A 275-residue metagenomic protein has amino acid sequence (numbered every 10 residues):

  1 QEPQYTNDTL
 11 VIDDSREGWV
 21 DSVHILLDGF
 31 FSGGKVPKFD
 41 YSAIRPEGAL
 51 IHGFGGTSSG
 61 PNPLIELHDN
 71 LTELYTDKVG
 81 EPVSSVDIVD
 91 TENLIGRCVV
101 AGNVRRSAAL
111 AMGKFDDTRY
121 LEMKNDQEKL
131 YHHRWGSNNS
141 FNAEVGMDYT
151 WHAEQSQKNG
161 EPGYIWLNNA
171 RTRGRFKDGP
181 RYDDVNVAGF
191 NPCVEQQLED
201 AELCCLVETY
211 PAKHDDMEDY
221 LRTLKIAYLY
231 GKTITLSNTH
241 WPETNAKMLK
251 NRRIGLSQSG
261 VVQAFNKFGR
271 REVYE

Functional and structural regions predicted by a protein language model:
Q1-E2, L26, V83-N93: Long, basic N-terminal domains or extensions that often function in RNA/ssDNA interaction or organelle/cellular
Q1-G53, T57-L64, S156-F268: Function-dense linear segments that define catalytic or interfacial modules in macromolecule-processing proteins
V36-K38, K78-D90, G102-A111, I234-L249 (+1 more regions): Flexible, glycine/charged-enriched surface loops at secondary-structure junctions
H52-G56, N70, L74-D77: E2/UBC-UEV (E2-variant) core
S59, V83, F141-A143, L249: A general boundary/transition motif marking the beginning of the first structured unit of a protein
N62, D69, E73-Y75, D90 (+2 more regions): Conserved, charged catalytic cores of large soluble enzymes
